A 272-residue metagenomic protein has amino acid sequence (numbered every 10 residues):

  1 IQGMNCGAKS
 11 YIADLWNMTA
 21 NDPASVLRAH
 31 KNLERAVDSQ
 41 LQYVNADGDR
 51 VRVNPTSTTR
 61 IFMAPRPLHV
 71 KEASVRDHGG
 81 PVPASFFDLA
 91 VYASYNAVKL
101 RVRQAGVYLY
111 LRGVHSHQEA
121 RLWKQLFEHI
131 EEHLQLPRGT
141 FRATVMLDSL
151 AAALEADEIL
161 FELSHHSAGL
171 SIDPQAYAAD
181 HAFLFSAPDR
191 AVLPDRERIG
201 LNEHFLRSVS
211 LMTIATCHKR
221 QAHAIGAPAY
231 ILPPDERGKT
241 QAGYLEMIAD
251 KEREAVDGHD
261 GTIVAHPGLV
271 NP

Functional and structural regions predicted by a protein language model:
I1-I12, W16-S25, E34-P272: Conserved alpha/beta-domain cores
